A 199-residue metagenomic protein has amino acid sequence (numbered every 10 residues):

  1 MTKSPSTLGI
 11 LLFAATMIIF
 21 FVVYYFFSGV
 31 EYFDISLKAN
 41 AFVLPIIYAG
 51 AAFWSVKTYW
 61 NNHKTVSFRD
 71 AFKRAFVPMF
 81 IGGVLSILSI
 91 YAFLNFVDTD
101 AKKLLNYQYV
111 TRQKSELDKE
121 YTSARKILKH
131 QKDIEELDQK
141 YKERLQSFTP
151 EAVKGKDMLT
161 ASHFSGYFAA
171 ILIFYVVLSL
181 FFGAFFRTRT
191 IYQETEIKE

Functional and structural regions predicted by a protein language model:
M1-T65: Transmembrane alpha-helical insertion/packing segments
T2, F174-E199: Juxtamembrane interface at the cytosolic side of transmembrane helices
T7-L11, A15, K73-G82, G166: Alpha-helical transmembrane segments of multi-pass membrane proteins
A15-V23, Y48, G82-I90, F174 (+2 more regions): Alpha-helical transmembrane segments of multipass membrane proteins
F26-E31, Y59-K64, F93-A101, L105 (+1 more regions): Membrane-interfacial segments
Y59-N95: Hydrophobic secretory-pathway targeting helix
S89-Q131: Functional transmembrane-helix hotspots
D138-I173: Individual transmembrane alpha-helix segments
